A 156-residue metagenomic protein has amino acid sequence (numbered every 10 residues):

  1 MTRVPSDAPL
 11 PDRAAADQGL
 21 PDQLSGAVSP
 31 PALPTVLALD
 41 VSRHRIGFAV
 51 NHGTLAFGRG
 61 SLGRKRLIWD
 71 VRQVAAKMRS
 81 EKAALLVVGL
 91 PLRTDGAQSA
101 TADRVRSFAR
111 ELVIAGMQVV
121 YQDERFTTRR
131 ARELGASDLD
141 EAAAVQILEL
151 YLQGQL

Functional and structural regions predicted by a protein language model:
M1-L39, R43-L156: Phosphate- and other anionic-substrate recognition elements at nucleic-acid/protein interfaces
